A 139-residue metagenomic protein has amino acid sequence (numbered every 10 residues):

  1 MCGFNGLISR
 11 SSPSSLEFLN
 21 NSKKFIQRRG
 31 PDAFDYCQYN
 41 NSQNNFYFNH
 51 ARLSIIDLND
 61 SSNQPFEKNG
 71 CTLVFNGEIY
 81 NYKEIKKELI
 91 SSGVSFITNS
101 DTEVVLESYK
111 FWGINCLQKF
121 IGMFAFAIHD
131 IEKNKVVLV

Functional and structural regions predicted by a protein language model:
M1-V139: N-terminus-centric sequence/structural signature that marks the extreme N-terminus and adjacent "lid/interface" module
